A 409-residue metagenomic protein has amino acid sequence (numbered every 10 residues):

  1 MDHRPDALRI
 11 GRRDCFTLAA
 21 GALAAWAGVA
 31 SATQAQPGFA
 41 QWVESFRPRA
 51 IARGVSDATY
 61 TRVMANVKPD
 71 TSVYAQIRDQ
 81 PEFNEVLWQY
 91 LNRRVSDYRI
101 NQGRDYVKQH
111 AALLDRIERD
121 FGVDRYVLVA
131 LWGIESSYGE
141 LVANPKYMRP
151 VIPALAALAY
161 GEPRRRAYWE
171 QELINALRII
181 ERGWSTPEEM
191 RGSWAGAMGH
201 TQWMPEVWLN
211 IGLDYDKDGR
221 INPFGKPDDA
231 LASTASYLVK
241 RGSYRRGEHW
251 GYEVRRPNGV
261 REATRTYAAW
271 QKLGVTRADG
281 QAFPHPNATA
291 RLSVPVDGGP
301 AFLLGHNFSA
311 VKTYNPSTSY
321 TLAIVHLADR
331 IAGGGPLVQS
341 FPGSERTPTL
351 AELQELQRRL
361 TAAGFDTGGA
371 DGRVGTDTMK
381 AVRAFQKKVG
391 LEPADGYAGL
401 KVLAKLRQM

Functional and structural regions predicted by a protein language model:
M1-I10, L18-V29: N-terminal secretory signal peptides
D2, P153-G161, N175-I179, R261-M409: Cell-envelope/ECM-targeting effectors and their regulatory/trafficking segments
T33-Q109, D115-E118: An acidic, Gly/Ser/Thr/Pro-rich helix-cap/linker signature
E44-S56, A65-S72, R119-G122, G133-E140 (+10 more regions): Sec-exported extracytoplasmic/periplasmic mature domains
V55-M64, D124-A130, P187-G192, D218-N222 (+4 more regions): Surface-exposed patches in mature extracellular/periplasmic domains of secreted proteins
Y60-P81, W132-S136, K146-P153, R255-R256 (+1 more regions): Acidic helix-start/capping segments at beta-turn-to-alpha-helix junctions
Y90-S233, V239: Acidic/His-rich structured neighborhood in mature extracellular/periplasmic domains
P187, W194-G199, M204-K312, T321: Flexible, glycine-rich surface segments
